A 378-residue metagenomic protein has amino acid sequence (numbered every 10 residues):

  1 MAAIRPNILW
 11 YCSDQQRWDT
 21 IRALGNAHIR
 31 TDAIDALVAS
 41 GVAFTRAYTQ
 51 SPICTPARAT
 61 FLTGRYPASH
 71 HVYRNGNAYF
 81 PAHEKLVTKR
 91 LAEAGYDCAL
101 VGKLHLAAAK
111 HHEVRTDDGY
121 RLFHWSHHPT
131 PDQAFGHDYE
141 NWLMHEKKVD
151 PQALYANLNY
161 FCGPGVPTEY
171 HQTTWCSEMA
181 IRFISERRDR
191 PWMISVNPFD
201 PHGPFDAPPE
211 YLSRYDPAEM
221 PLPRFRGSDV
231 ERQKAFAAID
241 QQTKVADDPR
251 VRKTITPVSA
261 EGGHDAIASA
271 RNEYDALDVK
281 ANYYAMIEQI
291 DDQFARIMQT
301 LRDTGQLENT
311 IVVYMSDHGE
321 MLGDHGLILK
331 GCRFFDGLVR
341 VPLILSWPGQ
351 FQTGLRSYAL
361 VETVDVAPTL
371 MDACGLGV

Functional and structural regions predicted by a protein language model:
M1-V378: Formylglycine-dependent sulfatase
